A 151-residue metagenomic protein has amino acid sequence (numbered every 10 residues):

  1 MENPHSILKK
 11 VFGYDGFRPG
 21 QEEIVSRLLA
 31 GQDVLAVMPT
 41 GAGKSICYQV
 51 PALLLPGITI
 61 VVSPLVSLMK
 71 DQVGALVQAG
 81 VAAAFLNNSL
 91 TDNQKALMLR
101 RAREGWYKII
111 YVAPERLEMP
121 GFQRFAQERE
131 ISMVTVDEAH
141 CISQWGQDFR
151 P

Functional and structural regions predicted by a protein language model:
M1-P39: Conserved pre-motif I regulatory segment
H5, T59-V61, V66-M119: Conserved nucleic-acid-binding Ia/Ib motif block in the N-terminal RecA-like helicase ATPase lobe
G31-V50, I60-L65: Walker A/P-loop
D33-L35, I58-I60, K108-I109, M133: Residue-level preference for the first positions of well-ordered beta-strands
A42, Q49, L90-M133, C141-Q147: Conserved helix/coil segment N-terminal to the catalytic DExD/H
L55, A79-G80, R129: Short, structured coil segments at secondary-structure junctions
L65, Q72, E138, W145-D148: Helical "lid/switch" subdomain of P-loop NTPase nucleotide-binding domains
